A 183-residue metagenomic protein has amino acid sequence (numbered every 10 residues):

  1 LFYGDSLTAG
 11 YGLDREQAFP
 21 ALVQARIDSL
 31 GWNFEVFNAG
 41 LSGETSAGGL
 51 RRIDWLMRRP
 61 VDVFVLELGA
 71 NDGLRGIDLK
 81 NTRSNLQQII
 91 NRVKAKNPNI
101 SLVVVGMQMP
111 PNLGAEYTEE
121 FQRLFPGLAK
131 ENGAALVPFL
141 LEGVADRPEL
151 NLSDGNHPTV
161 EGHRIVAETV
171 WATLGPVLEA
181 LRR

Functional and structural regions predicted by a protein language model:
L1-S42, L50-P60: Serine-esterase "nucleophile elbow" of acetyl-processing enzymes
L7-G10, D14, G40-E44, N71-G73 (+1 more regions): Short histidine/acidic/glycine/proline-rich micro-motifs that form metal- and phosphate-coordinating active-site loops
A18, T45, T159: Residue-level signal for threonine
A25, W32, G48-R183: Alpha-helical cap/lid subdomain in secreted, periplasmic, or secretory-pathway luminal O-acyl-processing enzymes
